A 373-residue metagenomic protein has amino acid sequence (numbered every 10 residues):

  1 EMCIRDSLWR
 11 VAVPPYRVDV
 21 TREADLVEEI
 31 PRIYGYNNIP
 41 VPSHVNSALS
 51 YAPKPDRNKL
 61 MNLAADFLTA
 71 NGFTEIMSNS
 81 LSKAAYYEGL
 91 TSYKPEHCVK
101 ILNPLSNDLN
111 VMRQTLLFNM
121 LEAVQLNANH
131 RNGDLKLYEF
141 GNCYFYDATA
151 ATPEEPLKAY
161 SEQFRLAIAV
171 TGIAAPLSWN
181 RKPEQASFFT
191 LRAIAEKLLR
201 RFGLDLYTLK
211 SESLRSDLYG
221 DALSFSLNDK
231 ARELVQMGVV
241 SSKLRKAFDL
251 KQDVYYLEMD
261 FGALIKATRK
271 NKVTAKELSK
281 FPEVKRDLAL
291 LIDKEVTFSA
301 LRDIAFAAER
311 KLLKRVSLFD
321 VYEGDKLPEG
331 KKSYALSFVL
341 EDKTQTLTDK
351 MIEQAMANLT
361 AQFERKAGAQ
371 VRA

Functional and structural regions predicted by a protein language model:
R5-L135, R286, V339-K343, M351-A373: Extended, well-folded interaction surfaces typified by the phenylalanyl-tRNA synthetase beta subunit core
D19, E23, A150-E154, S161-E162 (+1 more regions): A carboxyl-terminal module marker
E139: Conserved SAM/SAH cofactor-binding pocket of Class I
Y144-F145: Metal-dependent nuclease catalytic core centered on acidic motifs
I168: Conserved catalytic motifs of ABC-family nucleotide-binding domains
